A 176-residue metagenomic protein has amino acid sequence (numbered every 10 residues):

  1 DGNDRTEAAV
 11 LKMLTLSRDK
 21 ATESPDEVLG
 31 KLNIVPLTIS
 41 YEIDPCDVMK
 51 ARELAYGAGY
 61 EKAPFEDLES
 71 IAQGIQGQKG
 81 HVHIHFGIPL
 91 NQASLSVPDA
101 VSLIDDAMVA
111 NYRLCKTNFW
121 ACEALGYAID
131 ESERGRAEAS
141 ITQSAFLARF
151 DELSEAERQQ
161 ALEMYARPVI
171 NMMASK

Functional and structural regions predicted by a protein language model:
D1-K176: Membrane-interfacial terminal anchoring regions of lipid-handling membrane enzymes
